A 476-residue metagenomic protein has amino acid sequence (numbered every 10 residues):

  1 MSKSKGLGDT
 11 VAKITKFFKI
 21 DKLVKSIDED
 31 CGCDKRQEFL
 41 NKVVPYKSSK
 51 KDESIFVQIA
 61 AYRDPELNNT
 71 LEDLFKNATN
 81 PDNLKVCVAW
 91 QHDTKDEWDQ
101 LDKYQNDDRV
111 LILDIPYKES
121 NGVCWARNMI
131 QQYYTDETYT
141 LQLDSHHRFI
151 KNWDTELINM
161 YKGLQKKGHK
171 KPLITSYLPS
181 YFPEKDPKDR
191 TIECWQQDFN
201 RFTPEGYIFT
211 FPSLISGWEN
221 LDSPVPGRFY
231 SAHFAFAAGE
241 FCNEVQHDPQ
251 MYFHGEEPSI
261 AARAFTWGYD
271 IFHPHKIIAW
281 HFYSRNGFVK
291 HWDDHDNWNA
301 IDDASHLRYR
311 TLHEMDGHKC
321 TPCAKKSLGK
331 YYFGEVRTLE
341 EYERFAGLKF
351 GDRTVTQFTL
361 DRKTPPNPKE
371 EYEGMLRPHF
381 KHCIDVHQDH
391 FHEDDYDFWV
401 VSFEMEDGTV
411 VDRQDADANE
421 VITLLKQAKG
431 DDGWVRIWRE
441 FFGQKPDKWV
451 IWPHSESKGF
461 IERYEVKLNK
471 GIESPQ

Functional and structural regions predicted by a protein language model:
M1-S49: Domain-level signature for proteins that mediate thiol-based redox and metal-cofactor handling
G32-L40, V44, P81-W90, R109-I115 (+5 more regions): Extended interaction regions within the primary functional domain
K51, N80, G168, E393-D395 (+1 more regions): Solvent-exposed loop and beta-edge segments used for protein-protein assembly and interaction
D52-F333: Catalytic cores of eukaryotic secretory-pathway lumenal/extracellular enzymes that build and remodel glycoconjugates
D186, F209-D222, P226-F236, F288-Q476: Terminal low-complexity segments of carbohydrate-biosynthetic enzymes
